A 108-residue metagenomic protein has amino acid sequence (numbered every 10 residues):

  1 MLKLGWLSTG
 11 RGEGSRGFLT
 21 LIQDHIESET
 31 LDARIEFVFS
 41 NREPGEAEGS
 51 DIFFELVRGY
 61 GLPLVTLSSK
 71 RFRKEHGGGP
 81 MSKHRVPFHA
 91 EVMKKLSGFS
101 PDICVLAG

Functional and structural regions predicted by a protein language model:
M1-G108: One-carbon transfer enzymes
